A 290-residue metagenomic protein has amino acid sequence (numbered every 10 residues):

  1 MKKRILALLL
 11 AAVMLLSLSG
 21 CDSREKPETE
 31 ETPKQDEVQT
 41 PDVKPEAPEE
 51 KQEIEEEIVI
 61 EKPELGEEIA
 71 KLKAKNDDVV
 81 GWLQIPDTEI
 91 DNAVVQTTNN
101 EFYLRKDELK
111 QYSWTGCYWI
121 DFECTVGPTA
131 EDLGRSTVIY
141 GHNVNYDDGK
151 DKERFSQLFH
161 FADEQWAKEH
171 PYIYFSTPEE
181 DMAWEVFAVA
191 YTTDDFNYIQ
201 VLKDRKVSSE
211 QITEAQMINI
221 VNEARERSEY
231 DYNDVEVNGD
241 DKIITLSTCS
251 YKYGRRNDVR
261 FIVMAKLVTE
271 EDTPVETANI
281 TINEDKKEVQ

Functional and structural regions predicted by a protein language model:
M1-I5: Positively charged n-region of N-terminal signal peptides that target proteins for export
A12-V13: Regulatory N- and C-terminal appendages and interdomain linkers associated with kinase/kinase-like NTP transferase
S17-G20: C-terminal motif of bacterial Sec signal peptides marking the signal peptidase cleavage site
D22-R24: Bacterial signal peptide processing site
E30-Q290: Solvent-exposed, non-transmembrane regions of membrane-associated and secreted proteins
